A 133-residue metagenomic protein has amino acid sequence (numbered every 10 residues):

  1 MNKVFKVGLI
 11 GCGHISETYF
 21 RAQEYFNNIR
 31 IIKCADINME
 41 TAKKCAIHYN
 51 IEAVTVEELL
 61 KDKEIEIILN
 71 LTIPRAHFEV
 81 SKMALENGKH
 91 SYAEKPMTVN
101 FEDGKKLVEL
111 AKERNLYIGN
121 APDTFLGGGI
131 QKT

Functional and structural regions predicted by a protein language model:
M1-Y49: N-terminal Rossmann-like dinucleotide-binding module
A22-Y25, K44, E58-L59, M83 (+2 more regions): Well-formed, non-transmembrane alpha-helical positions, independent of function
F26, D62-K63, G127: Acidic-histidine catalytic/liganding microenvironments
I29, K89, L116-Y117: Short, well-ordered coil/turn segments that N-cap beta-strands
I51-L110: Beta-loop-alpha module in the N-terminal Rossmann-like domain of NAD(P)-dependent dehydrogenases, especially those
V99-T133: A contiguous active-site-proximal alpha/beta segment in oxidoreductase catalytic domains
